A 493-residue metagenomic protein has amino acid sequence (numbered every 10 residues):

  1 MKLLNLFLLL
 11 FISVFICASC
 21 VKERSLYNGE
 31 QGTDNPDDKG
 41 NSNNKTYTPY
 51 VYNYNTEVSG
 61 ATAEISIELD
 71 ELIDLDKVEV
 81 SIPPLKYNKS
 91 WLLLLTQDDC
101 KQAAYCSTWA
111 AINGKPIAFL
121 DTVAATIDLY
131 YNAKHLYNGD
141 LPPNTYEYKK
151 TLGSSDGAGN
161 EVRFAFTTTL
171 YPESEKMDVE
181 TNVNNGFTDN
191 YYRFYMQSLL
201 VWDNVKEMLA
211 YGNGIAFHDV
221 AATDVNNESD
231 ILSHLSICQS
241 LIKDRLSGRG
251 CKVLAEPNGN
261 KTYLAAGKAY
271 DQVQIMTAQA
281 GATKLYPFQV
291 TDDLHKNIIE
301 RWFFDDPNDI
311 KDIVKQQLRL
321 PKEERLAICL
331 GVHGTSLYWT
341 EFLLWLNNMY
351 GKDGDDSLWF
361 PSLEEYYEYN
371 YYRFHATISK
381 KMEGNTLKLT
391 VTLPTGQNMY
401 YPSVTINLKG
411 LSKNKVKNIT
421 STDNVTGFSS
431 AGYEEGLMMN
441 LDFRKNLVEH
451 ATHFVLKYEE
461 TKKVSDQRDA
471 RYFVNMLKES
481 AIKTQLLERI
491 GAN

Functional and structural regions predicted by a protein language model:
V14-S59: Bacterial Sec-dependent N-terminal signal peptides
V58-K206, Y211, I237-D244, R249-C251 (+1 more regions): Active-site beta->alpha N-cap acidic-glycine motif
V78-S81, K86-K89, N297-Y366: Catalytic grooves of carbohydrate-active enzymes
L92-Q97, A165-L170, N213-D219, G250-E256 (+4 more regions): Structural recognition of the beta-strand scaffold that forms the well-ordered cores of secreted hydrolase catalytic
L120-I127, Q274-V290, A327-G427, G432: C-terminal domain-boundary segment and adjacent tail
A221-F304, Y338: Catalytic domains of cell-wall/extracellular-matrix polysaccharide-remodeling enzymes, centered on de-N-acetylation
Q397, G427-H450: C-terminal beta-strand-rich structural cap/linker in extracellular carbohydrate-active enzymes
N446-N493: Beta-rich interaction/scaffold domains
